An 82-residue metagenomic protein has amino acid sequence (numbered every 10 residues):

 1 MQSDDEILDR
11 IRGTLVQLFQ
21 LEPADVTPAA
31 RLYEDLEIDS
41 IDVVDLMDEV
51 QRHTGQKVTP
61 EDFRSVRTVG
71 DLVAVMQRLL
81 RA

Functional and structural regions predicted by a protein language model:
M1-A24, Q77-A82: Thiotemplate assembly-line natural product biosynthesis machinery
E6, R31, T68-D71: Residue-level recognition of oxygen-bearing side chains
R12, A29, M47: Generic structural marker for isolated residues within well-ordered, non-membrane alpha-helices of soluble domains
A24, E34, E61-R64: Pre-signature/interface helix of ABC/ABC-like ATPase nucleotide-binding domains
A29-L36: N-terminal helix-turn-helix DNA-binding core of bacterial DNA-binding proteins
D42: Two-component histidine kinase catalytic core, primarily the HATPase_c
T59-R81: C-terminal structural segments of small proteins and small subunits
